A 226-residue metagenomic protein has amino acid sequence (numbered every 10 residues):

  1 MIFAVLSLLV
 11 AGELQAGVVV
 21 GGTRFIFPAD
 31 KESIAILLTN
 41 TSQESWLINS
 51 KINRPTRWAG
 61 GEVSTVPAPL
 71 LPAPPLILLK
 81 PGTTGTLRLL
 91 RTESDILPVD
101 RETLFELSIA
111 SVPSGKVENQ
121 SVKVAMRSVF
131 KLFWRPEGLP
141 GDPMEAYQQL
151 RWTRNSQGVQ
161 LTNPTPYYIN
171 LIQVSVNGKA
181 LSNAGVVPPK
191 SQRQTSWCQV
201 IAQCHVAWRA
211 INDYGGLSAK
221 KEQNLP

Functional and structural regions predicted by a protein language model:
F3-A4, L14: Cleavable N-terminal signal peptides
A16-S42, G141-R154, A184: Beta-sheet-dominated interaction scaffolds and their linkers
L38-S42, V159-T165: Asparagine-centered strand-capping/turn motif at beta-strand->loop junctions
E44-I52, Y168-V174: Short, hydrophobic/aromatic beta-strand segments
T56-V66, Y168-L171: Short, basic/aromatic beta-hairpin or loop at an interaction surface
E62-D95, G178-Q203: Intrinsically disordered, low-complexity Pro/Gly/Ser/Thr-rich segments with frequent PxxP/GP/PP motifs and embedded
S94-L139, Q203-P226: Terminal connector regions
